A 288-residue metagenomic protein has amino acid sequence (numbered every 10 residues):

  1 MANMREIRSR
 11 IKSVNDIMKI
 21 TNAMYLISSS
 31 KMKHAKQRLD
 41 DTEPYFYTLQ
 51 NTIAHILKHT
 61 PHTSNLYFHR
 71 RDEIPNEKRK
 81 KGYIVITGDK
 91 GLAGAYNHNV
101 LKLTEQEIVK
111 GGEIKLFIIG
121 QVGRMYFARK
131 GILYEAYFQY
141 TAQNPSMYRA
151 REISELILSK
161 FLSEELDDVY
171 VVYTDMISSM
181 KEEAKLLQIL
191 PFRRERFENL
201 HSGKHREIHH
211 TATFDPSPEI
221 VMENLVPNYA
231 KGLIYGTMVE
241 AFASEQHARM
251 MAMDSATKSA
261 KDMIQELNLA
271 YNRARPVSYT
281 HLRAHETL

Functional and structural regions predicted by a protein language model:
M1-R283: C-terminal beta-strand-loop-alpha-helix "lid" module of Rossmann-like NAD(P)-dependent dehydrogenases
A284-L288: A short, hydrophobic C-terminal helix/tail in secreted or cell-surface proteins
